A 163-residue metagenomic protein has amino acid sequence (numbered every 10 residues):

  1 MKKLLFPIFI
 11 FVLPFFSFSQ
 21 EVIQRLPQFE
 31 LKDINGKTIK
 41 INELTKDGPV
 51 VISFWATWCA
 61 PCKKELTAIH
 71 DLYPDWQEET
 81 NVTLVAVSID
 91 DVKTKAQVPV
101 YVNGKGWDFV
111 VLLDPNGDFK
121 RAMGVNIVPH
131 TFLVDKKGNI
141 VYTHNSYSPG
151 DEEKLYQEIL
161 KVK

Functional and structural regions predicted by a protein language model:
M1-I23: Bacterial Sec-dependent N-terminal signal peptides
E30-P49: A short beta-strand-turn-helix
G48, K64-V87, N103: Conserved helix-turn-beta segment immediately C-terminal to the redox Cys motif in thioredoxin-like folds
G48-V50, W55-W58, I127: Short pre-active-site segment immediately N-terminal to redox-active cysteine/selenocysteine motifs in thiol-based
C59-K63: Short, thiol/selenol-centered motifs that function as redox-active sites or metal-ligating centers
N81-K95, F109-N116: Thiol-based oxidoreductase modules, predominantly thioredoxin-like and allied folds used for disulfide exchange
P99-K136: Short, internal strand/loop/helix patches that form the active-site neighborhood or redox-interaction surface
L133-K163: Thiol-/selenol-based redox modules, centered on thioredoxin-like and closely related oxidoreductase domains
